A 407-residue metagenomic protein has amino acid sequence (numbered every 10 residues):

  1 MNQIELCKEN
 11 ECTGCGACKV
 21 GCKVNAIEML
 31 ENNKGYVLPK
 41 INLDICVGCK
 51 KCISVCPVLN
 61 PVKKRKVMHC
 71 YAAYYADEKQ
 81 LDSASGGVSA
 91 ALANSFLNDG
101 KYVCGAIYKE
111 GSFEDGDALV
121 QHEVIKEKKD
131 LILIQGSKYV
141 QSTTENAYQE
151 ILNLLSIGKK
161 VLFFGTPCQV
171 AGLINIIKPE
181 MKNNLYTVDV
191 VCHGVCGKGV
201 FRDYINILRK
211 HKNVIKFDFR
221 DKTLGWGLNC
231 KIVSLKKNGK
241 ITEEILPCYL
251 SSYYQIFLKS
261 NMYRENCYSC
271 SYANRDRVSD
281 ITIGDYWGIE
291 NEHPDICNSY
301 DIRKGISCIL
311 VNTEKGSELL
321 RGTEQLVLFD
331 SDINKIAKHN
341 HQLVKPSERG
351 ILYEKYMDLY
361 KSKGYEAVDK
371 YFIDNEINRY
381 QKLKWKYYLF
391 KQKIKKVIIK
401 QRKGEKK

Functional and structural regions predicted by a protein language model:
M1-E9, K40-D44, Y249-L258: Short, intrinsically disordered, charge-biased short linear motifs at domain edges
M1-N2, I45-I157, A337-K370: Flanking helices and flexible, charged tails adjoining ferredoxin-like Fe-S electron-transfer domains in multi-subunit
I4, K8-E11, A17-K34, L38-K40 (+2 more regions): Iron-sulfur cluster-binding cysteine motifs and their immediate structural context in ferredoxin-like electron-transfer
L38-K50, V67-D82, T282-K304: Short microdomains enriched in Cys/His and/or Lys/Arg
S83-V88, F163-L173, G194-C196: Gly/Ser/Thr-rich loops at beta-strand to alpha-helix junctions that form or flank small-molecule/cofactor-binding
D99-Y102, K212-K407: Long, compositionally biased charged/polar accessory segments in the mid-to-C-terminal portions of proteins
I174-Y186, I205-K210: Short, surface-exposed basic-aromatic patches at helix termini and helix-loop junctions that form
L185-I207: Short, flexible loop segments at boundaries between secondary-structure elements
